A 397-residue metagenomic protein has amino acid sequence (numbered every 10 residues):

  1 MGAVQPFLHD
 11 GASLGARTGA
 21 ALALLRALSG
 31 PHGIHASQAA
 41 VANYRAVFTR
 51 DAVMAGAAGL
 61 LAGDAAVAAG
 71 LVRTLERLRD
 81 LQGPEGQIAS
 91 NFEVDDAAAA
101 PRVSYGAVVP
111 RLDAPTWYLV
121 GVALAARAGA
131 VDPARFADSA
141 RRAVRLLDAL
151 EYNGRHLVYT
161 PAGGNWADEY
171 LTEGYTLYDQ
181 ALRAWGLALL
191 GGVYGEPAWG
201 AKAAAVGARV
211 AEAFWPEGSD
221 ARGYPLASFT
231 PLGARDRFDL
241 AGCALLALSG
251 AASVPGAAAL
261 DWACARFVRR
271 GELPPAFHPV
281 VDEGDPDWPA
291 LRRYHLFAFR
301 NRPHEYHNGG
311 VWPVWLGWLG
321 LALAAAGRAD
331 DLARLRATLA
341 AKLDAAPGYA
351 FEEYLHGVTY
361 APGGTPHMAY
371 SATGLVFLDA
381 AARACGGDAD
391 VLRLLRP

Functional and structural regions predicted by a protein language model:
M1-V47, A69-R73, R77, P84-F92 (+2 more regions): Low-complexity, Ser/Thr/Pro/Gly-enriched N-terminal "stalk/linker" regions
A3-T18, L60-V72, A125-R141, G191-A204 (+3 more regions): Structural helix-adjacent loops and short alpha-helical linkers that scaffold large soluble proteins
P6, D10, H35-M54, L61-A62 (+7 more regions): Solvent-exposed loop and edge beta-strand segments that line ligand/cofactor-binding and catalytic clefts
A16-G19, A27-L28, Y44, E85-V94 (+6 more regions): Catalytic cores of carbohydrate-active enzymes
L24, A58-A62, R77, L124 (+6 more regions): Short alpha-helical scaffold segments that flank and stabilize functional sites
G33, R155, G271-E272, G387-D390: Residue-level signal for secondary-structure boundary elements
R45-G154, L177-Q180, P313-G320, R336 (+1 more regions): Aromatic-rich carbohydrate-recognition surfaces in CAZymes
W312, L316-G348: C-terminal hydrophobic structural anchor segments that stabilize assembly/packing rather than catalytic chemistry
